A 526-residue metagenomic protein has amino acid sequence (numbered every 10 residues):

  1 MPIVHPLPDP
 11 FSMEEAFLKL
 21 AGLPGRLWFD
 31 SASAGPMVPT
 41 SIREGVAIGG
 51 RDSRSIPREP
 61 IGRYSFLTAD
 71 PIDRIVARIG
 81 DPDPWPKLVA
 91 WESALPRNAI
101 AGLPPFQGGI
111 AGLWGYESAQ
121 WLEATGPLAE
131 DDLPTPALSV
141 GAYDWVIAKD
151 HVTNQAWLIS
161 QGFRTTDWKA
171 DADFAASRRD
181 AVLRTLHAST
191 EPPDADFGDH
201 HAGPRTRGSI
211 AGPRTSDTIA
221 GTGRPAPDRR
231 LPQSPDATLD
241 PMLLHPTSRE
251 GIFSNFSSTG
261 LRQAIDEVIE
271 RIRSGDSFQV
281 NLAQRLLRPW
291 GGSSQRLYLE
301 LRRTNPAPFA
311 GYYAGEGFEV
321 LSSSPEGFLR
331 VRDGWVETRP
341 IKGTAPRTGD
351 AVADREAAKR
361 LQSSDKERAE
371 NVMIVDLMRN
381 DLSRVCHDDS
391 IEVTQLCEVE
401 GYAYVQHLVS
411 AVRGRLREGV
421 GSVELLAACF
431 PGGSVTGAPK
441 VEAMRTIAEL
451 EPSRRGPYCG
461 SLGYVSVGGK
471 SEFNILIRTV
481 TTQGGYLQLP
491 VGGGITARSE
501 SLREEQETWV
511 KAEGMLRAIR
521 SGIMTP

Functional and structural regions predicted by a protein language model:
M1-G221, P227-P526: Extended alpha-helical targeting/anchoring segments, especially N-terminal organellar/secretory targeting helices
